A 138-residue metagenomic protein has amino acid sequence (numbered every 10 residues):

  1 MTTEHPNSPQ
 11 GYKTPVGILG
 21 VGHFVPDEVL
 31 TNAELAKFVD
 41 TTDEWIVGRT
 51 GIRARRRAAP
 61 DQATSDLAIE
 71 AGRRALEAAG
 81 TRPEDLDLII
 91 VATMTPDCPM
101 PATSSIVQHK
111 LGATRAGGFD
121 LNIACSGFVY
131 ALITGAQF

Functional and structural regions predicted by a protein language model:
M1-D87, L111: Conserved "HGTGT" condensation-loop signature of ketosynthase/thiolase-family condensing enzymes that catalyze
V47-D66, T93-F138: Conserved catalytic cysteine-centered active-site region of acyl-thioester-dependent Claisen-condensing enzymes
I90: N-terminal Rossmann-like NAD(P) cofactor-binding module of classical short-chain dehydrogenase/reductase
